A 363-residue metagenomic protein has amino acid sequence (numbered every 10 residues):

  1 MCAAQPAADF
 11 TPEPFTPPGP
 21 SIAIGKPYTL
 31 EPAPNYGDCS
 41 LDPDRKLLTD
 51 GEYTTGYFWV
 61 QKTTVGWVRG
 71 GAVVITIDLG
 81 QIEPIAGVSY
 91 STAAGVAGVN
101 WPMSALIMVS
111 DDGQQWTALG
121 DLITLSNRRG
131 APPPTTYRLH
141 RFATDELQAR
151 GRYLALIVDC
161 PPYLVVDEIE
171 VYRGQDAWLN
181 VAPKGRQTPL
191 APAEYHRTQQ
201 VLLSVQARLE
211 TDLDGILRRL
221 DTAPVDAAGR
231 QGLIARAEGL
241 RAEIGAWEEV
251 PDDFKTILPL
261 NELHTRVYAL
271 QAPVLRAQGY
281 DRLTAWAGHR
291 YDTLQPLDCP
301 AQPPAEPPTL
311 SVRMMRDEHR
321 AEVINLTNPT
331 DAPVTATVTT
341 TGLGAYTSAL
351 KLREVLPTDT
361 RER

Functional and structural regions predicted by a protein language model:
M1-K26, P32-S40, E52-G120, R138-T211: Aromatic, loop-rich ligand-recognition surfaces of beta-strand-rich domains
M1-P17, W178-Q271: Activation corresponds to long, low-complexity, non-globular regions
S91, A321-P329: Short edge beta-strand/loop segments characteristic of extracellular beta-sandwich folds
L119-G130: Solvent-exposed serine/threonine-rich low-complexity stretches and specific carbohydrate-binding patches
R128-Y137, L356-R363: Extended, solvent-exposed segments with strong compositional bias
Q271, L275-E306, T330-R363: Surface-exposed binding patches on compact interaction domains or structured appendages
E306, D317-V323: Short, solvent-exposed loop/turn segments enriched in Ser/Thr/Gly
P308-M314: Short beta-strand segments of immunoglobulin-like
